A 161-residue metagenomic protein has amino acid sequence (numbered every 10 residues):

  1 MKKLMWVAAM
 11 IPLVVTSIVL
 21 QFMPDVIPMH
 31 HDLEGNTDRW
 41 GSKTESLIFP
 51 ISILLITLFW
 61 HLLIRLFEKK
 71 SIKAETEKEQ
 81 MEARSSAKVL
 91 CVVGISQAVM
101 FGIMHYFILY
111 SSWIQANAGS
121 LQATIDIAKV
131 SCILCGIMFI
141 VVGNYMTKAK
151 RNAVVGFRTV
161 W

Functional and structural regions predicted by a protein language model:
M1-M10, S46-L47, L90-V92: Alpha-helical transmembrane segments and their helix-start/interface "positive-inside/aromatic belt" motifs in integral
A8, R39-L58, T124-V142: Alpha-helical transmembrane segments
P12-V15, I53-W60, C91-I108, G136-F139: Hydrophobic alpha-helical transmembrane segments of multi-pass integral membrane proteins
V19-I48, A153-W161: Active-site and channel-lining beta-strand-loop segments that bind or position nucleotide-derived/phosphorylated
F22-M23, I56-A74, I140-F157: Membrane-water interface of transmembrane alpha-helices
H30-L33, T37-T44, K78-V92, G119-D126: Juxtamembrane loop-transmembrane helix junctions in multi-pass integral membrane proteins, especially the extracellular
L63-N117: Ordered, amphipathic secondary-structure segments that act as subunit-interaction surfaces in large macromolecular
M104-I140, Y145-T159: Membrane-proximal helix-loop-helix units in multi-pass membrane proteins
